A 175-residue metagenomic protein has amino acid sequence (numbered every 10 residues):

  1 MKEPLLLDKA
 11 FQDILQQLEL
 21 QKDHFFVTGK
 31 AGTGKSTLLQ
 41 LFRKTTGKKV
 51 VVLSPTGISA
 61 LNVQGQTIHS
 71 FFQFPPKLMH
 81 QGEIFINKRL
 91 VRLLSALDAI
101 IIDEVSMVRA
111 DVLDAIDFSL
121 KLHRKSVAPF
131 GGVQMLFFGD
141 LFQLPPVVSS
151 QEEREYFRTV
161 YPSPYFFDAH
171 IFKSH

Functional and structural regions predicted by a protein language model:
M1-H175: Conserved ATP-binding/catalytic motifs of P-loop helicase motor domains
